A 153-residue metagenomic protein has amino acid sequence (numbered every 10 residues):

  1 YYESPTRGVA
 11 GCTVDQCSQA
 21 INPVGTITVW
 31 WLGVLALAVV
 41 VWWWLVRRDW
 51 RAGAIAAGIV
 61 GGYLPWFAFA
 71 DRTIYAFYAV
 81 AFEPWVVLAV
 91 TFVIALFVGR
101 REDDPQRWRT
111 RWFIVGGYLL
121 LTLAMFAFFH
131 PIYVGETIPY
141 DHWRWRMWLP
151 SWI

Functional and structural regions predicted by a protein language model:
Y1-R51: Membrane-interface anchor segments at the N-terminal boundary of transmembrane helices in multi-pass membrane enzymes
C17, L45, P65-T73: Transmembrane helix-loop junctions in multi-pass membrane proteins
I27, F67-V80, I132-T137: Membrane-interface catalytic loops of GT-C/OST-like multi-pass glycosylation enzymes that act
I27-W30, V46-G58, R109-Y118: Membrane-interfacial loop-to-transmembrane alpha-helix junctions, especially the N-terminal start
A36, I59-W66, A89, T122-M125: Helical transmembrane-bundle signal
V40-D49, F92, L96-Q106: Cytoplasmic membrane-interface segments at the C-terminal ends of transmembrane helices
I74-A95: Hydrophobic/aromatic-rich transmembrane helices and adjacent perimembrane loops
L96-I153: Transmembrane helical bundles and short interhelical boundary loops of multi-pass, membrane-embedded
